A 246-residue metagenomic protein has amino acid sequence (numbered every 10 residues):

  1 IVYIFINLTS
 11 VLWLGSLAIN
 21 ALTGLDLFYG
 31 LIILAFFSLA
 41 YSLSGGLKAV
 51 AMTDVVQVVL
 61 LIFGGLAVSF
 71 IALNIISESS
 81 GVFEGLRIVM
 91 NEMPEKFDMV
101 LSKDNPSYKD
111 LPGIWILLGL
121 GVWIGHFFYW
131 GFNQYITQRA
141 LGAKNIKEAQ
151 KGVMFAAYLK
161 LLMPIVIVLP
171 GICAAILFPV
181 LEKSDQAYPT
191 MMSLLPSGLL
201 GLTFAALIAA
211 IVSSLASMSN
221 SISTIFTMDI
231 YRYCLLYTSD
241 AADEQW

Functional and structural regions predicted by a protein language model:
I1-L43, G121-Y129, A209-S217: Helix-loop-helix module between adjacent transmembrane segments
A35-L39, Q57-V58, G65, A157 (+1 more regions): Residue-level recognition of pore/gate-forming positions within transmembrane alpha-helices of multi-pass
L47, I62, L161-I165, I211-M218: Hydrophobic transmembrane alpha-helical segments of multi-pass transport and channel proteins
V59-G201: Loop-to-helix junctions at membrane interfaces in multi-pass transport proteins
M218-D229: Re-entrant/interfacial helical elements at transmembrane boundaries that shape and gate the permeation pathway
Y237-W246: Single conserved hydrophobic/aromatic residue that forms the stacking wall/gate of nucleotide- or nucleobase-binding
